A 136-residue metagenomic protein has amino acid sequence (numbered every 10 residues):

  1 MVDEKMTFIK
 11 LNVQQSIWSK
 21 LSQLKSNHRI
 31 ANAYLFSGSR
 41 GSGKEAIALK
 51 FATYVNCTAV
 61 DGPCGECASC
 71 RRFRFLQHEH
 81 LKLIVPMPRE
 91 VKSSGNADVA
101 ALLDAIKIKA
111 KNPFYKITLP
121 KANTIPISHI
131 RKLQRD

Functional and structural regions predicted by a protein language model:
V2-D136: Clamp-loader machinery-focused feature within the broader ASCE/P-loop NTPase space
